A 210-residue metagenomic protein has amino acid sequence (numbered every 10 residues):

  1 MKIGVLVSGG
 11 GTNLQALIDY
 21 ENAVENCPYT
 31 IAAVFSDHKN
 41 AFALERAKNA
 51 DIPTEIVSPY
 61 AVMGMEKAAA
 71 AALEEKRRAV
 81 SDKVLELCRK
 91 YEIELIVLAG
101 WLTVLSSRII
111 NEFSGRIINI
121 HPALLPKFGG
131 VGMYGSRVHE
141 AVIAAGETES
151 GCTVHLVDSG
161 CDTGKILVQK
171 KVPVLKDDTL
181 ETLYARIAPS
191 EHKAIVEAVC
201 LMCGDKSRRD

Functional and structural regions predicted by a protein language model:
M1-D210: One-carbon transfer enzymes
